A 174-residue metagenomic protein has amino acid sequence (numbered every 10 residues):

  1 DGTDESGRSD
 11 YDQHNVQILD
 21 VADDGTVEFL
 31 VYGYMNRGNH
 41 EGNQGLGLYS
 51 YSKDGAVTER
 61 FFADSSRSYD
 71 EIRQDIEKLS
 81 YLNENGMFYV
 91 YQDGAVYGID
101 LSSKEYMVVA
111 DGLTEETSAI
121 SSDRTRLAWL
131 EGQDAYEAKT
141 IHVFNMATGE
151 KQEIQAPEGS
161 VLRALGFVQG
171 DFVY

Functional and structural regions predicted by a protein language model:
D1, Q17-E41, L46-S50, E77-Q92 (+2 more regions): Short beta-strand elements that form the blades of beta-propeller/WD-repeat-like and other beta-sheet-rich scaffold
D1-Y11, G38-E71, V90-D111, A135-E158: Surface-exposed loop/turn elements that mediate protein-protein interactions on large endomembrane-trafficking
R8-D20, S66-Y81, D111-D123, E158-D171: Repeated scaffold domains used in trafficking and secretory/extracellular systems, primarily beta-propellers
G98, K104-Y106, D111-W129: Long, well-ordered mid-to-C-terminal structural blocks that present hydrophobic/aromatic surfaces
T117-A119, D123-T125, E131-Y174: Extended, charge-rich low-complexity regions and/or helical-solenoid scaffolds
